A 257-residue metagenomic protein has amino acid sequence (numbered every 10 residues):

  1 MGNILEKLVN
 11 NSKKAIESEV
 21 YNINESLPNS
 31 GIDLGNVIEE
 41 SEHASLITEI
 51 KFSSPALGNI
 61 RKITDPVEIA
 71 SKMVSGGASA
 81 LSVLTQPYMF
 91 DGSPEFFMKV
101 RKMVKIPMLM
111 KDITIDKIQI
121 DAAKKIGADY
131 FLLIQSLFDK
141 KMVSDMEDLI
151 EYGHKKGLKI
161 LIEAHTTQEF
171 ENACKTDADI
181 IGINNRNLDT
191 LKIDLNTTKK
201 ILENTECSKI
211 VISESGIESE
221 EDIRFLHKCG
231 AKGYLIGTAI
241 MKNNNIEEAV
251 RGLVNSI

Functional and structural regions predicted by a protein language model:
M1-M108, I115-I118, G157-A178, D189-N196 (+2 more regions): Conserved N-terminal beta1-alpha1 strand-loop-helix module at the mouth
K72-V74, V100, A123, L149 (+5 more regions): Generic structural signal for hydrophobic
G77-A78, M103-I106, K125-F131, H154-L158 (+4 more regions): Glycine-enriched alpha-helix->loop->beta-strand junction motifs that scaffold or abut catalytic
V100, M108-F138, E147-L149, G153-K156 (+1 more regions): Hydrophobic, well-ordered secondary-structure scaffolds
I115-G127, T166-D177, S213, I217-I236: Catalytic cores of alpha/beta
K125-K140, G182-L191, A231-V250: Glycine-rich phosphate-binding active-site loops on the catalytic face of alpha/beta enzymes
I180-K228, K232-I236: Catalytic-face loop-and-helix region of soluble metabolic enzyme cores
L195-N204, H227, K242-I257: C-terminal helical cap(s) of enzyme catalytic domains, especially alpha/beta-barrels
